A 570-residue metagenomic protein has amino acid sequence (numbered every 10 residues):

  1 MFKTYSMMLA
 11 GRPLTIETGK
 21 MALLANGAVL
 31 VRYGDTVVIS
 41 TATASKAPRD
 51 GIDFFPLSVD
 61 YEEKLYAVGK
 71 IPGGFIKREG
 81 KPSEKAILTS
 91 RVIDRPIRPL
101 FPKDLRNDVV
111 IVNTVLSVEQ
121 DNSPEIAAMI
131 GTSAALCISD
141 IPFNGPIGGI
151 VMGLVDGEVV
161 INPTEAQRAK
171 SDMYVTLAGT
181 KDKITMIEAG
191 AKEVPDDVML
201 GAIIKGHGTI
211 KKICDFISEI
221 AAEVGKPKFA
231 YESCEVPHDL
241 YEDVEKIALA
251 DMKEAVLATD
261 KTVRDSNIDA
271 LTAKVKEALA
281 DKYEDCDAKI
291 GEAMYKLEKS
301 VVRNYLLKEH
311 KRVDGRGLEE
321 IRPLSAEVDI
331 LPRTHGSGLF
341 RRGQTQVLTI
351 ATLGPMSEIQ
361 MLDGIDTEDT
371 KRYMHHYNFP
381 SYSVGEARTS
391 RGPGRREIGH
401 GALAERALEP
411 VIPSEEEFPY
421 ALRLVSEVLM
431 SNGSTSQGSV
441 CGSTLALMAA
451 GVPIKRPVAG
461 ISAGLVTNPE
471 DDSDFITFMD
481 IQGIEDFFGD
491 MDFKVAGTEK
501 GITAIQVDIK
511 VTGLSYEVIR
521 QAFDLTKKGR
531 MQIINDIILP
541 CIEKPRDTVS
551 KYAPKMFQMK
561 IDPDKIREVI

Functional and structural regions predicted by a protein language model:
M1-E232: Long, basic N-terminal domains or extensions that often function in RNA/ssDNA interaction or organelle/cellular
M1-S45, D53, E232-T367, P554-E568: Extended amphipathic alpha-helical scaffolds
S6-M7, K20-A22, V29-L30, R49 (+20 more regions): Replace "in large, NTP-powered and nucleic-acid-processing enzymes" with "in large, NTP-powered factors and other
N26-V109, V115-N122, E188, I330 (+2 more regions): Glycine-rich, flexible beta-strand/loop modules in the N-terminal catalytic cores of phosphate-handling
G27-V29, V37, N122-I141, E327-A351 (+2 more regions): Conserved phosphate/anionic-ligand binding catalytic regions in large, soluble enzymes, centered on
A47-R49, P102-L105, I138-N144, M356-E358 (+3 more regions): Secondary-structure transition/capping motifs at alpha-helix termini and the adjoining loop/turn into the next element
K103-V109, N144-P146, I213-Y231, T262-V263 (+5 more regions): Flexible, glycine/charged-enriched surface loops at secondary-structure junctions
D140-T259, L447-D547: Mobile "lid/hinge" segments at catalytic clefts and subdomain interfaces of large enzymes
